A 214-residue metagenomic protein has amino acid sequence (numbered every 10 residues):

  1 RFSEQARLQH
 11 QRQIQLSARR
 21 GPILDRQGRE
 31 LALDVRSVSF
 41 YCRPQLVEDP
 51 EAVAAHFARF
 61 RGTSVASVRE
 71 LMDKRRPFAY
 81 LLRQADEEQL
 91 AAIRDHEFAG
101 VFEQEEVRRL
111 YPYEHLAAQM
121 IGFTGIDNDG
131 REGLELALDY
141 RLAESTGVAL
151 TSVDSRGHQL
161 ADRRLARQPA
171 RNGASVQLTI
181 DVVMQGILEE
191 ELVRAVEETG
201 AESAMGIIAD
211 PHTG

Functional and structural regions predicted by a protein language model:
R1-Q13: Aromatic-capped interface at the extracytoplasmic side of an N-terminal signal-anchor transmembrane helix
H10, Q15-R19, T146, G200-S203: Short, small/polar residue-rich loop motifs at catalytic or cofactor-binding pockets
I14-G62: Juxtamembrane extramembrane loops of integral membrane proteins
R20-R26, G200-T213: A short, well-structured edge-of-sheet supersecondary motif
L46, A52-R61, E70-A174: Small/polar-residue-rich segments within soluble enzyme cores
V65-L71, F102-V107, E197-I208: Surface-exposed patches in mature extracellular/periplasmic domains of secreted proteins
A161-A204: Conserved, well-ordered alpha-helix/loop/beta-strand core segments that scaffold catalytic motifs
